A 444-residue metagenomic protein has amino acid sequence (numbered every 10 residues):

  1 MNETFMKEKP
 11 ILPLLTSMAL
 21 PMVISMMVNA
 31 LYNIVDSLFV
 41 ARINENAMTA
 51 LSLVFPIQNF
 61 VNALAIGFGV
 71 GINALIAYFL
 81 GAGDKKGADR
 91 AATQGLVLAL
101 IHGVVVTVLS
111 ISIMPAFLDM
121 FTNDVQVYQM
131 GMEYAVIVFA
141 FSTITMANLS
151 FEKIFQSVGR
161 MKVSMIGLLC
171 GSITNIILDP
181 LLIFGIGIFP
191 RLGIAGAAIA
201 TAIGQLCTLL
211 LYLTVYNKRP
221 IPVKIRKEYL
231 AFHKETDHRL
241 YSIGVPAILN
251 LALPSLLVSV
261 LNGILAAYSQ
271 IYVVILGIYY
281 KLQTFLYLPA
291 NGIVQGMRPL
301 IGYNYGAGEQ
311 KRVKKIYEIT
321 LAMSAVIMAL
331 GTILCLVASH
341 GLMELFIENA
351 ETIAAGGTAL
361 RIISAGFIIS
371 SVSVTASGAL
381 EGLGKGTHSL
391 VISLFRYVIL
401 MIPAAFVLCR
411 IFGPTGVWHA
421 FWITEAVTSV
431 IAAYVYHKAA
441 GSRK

Functional and structural regions predicted by a protein language model:
M1-A19, I76-T143, F189-V245, I301-G366 (+1 more regions): Short alpha-helical transmembrane segments in multi-pass integral membrane proteins
E8, L12-L31, V35, I57-L64 (+8 more regions): Residue-level signal for short hydrophobic patches within transmembrane helices of multi-pass membrane transporters
S17-D36, I137, G171, G204-T208 (+4 more regions): Transmembrane helical elements of multi-pass membrane transporters/channels
M27, L31-T49, L118-V125, L181-L192 (+4 more regions): Helix-terminus/linker motif at the lipid-water interface of multi-pass membrane proteins
M48-V108, T145-G159, V163-S164, N262 (+2 more regions): Small-residue-rich hydrophobic transmembrane alpha-helices
F60-A63, T107, N175-P180, L209-L213 (+4 more regions): Hydrophobic transmembrane alpha-helices of multi-pass small-molecule transporters
G69, N73, V138-Q156, S164-S172 (+5 more regions): Short runs within selected transmembrane alpha-helices of multi-pass transporters and secretion channels
S110, K153, D179, I183 (+7 more regions): Structural signal for membrane-spanning alpha-helices in multi-pass inner-membrane proteins, emphasizing helix cores
